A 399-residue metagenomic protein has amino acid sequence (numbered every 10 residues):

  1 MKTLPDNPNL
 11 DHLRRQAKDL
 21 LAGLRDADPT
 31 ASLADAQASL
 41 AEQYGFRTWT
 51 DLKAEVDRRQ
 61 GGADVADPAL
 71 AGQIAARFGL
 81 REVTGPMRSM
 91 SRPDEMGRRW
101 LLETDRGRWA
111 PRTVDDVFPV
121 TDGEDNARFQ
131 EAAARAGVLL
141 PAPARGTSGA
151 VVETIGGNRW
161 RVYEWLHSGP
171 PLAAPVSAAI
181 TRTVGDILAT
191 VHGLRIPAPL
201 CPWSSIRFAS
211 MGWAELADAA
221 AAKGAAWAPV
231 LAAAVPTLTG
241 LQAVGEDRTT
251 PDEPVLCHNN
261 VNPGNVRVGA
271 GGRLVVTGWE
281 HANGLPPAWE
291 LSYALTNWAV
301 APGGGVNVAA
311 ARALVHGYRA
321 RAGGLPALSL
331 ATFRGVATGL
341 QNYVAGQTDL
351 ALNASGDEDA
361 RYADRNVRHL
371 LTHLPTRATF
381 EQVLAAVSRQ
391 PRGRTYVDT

Functional and structural regions predicted by a protein language model:
M1-G62: Intrinsically disordered, low-complexity eukaryotic regions enriched in glycine, serine and charged residues
G61-T147, A270-G271, S388-T399: Conserved NTP-binding catalytic cores of kinases and kinase-like/nucleotidyltransferase enzymes across multiple kinase
E95-D105, A110-P111, P143, Q242-W289 (+2 more regions): Active-site acidic catalytic loop and adjacent metal/ATP-binding pocket of ATP-dependent phosphoryl transfer enzymes
E103-L200: ATP-binding pocket architecture of kinase catalytic cores
W160-A174, L216-A222, T338-E358: A glycine-centered beta->alpha junction motif in the catalytic cores of kinase/phosphotransferase enzymes
A174-V230, D252-P254: A cross-family kinase active-site recognition segment
A288-G323, A337-S355: Active-site activation/catalytic loop segments of kinase-like enzymes and analogous catalytic loops in related
A345-T399: ATP/Mg2+ or Mg2+-diphosphate-binding catalytic cores that bind nucleotide phosphates or diphosphates via glycine-rich
